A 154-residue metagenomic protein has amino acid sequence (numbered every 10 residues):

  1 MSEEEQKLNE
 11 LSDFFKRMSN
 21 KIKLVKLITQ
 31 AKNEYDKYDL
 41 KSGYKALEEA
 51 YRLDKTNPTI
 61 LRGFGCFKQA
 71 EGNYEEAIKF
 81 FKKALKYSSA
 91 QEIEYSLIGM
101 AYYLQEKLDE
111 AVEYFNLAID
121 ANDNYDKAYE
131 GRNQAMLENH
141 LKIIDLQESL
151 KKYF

Functional and structural regions predicted by a protein language model:
R17-L53, Q69-A70: Alpha-helical segment of the N-proximal tetratricopeptide repeat
L24, P58-T59, E92-I93, D126-K127: Helix-start (N-cap) detector for alpha-helical repeat units in TPR-like alpha-solenoids, especially tetratricopeptide
D36, A70-E71, L104, E138-N139: Register position in tetratricopeptide repeats
